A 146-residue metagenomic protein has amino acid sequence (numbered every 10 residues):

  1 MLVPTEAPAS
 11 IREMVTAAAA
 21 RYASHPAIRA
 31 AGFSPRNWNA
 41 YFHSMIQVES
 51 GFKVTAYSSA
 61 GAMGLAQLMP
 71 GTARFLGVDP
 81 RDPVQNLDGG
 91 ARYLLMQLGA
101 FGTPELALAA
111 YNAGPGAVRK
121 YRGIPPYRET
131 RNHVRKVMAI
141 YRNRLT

Functional and structural regions predicted by a protein language model:
M1-T146: Catalytic glycan-binding domains that act on GlcNAc-containing polysaccharides
